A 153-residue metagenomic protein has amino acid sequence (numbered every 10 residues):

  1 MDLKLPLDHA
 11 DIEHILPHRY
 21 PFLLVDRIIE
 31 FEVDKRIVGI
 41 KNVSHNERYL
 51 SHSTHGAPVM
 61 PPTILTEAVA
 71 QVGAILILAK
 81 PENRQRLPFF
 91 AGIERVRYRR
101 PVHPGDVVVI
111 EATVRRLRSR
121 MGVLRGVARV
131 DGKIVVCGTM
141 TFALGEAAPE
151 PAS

Functional and structural regions predicted by a protein language model:
M1-E30: N-terminal leader/capping segments at the start of a protein or of a new domain
D2-P6, G73-V109, V135-A143: Hydrophobic beta-strand-centered segment that forms part of the acyl-chain substrate-binding groove
E13, G56, Y98-R100: Beta-strand-rich interaction surfaces with strong enrichment in secreted/lumenal proteins
Y20-M60: Catalytic strand-loop segment that frames the active site of acyl-thioester-processing enzymes
L23, D34-V38, V107-V109, V123 (+1 more regions): Intrinsic-disorder/low-complexity, polar/charged segments enriched in Ser/Thr/Lys/Arg/Asp/Glu/Gln
I28, E94-D131: Hydrophobic beta-sheet segments that form the core/acyl-binding groove of ACP/CoA-dependent acyl-chain-processing
S51-I77, F90-A91: Compact, glycine-rich, soluble single-domain proteins
M121-P151: Mixed-charge, glycine-accented linear interaction segment located at domain edges/termini
